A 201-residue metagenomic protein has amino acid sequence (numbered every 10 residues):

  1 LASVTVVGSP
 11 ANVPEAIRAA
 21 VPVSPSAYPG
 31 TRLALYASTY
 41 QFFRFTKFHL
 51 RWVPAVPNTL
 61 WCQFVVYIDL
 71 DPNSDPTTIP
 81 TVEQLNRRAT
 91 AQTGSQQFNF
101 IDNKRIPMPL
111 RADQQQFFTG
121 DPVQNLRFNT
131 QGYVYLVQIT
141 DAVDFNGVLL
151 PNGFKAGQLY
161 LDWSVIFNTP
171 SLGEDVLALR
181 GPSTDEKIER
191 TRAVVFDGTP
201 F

Functional and structural regions predicted by a protein language model:
L1-F201: Capsid-like jelly-roll
